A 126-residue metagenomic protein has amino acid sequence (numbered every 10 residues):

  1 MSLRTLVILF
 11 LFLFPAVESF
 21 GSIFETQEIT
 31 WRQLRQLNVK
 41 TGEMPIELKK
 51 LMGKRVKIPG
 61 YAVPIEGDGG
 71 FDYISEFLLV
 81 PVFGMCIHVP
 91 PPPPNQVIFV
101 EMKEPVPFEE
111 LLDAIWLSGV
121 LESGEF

Functional and structural regions predicted by a protein language model:
M1-S2: N-terminal secretory signal peptides that target proteins for export/translocation
T5-P15: Sec-dependent N-terminal signal peptides
G21-F126: OB-fold and OB-like single-stranded nucleic-acid-recognition modules and their adjacent interaction interfaces
